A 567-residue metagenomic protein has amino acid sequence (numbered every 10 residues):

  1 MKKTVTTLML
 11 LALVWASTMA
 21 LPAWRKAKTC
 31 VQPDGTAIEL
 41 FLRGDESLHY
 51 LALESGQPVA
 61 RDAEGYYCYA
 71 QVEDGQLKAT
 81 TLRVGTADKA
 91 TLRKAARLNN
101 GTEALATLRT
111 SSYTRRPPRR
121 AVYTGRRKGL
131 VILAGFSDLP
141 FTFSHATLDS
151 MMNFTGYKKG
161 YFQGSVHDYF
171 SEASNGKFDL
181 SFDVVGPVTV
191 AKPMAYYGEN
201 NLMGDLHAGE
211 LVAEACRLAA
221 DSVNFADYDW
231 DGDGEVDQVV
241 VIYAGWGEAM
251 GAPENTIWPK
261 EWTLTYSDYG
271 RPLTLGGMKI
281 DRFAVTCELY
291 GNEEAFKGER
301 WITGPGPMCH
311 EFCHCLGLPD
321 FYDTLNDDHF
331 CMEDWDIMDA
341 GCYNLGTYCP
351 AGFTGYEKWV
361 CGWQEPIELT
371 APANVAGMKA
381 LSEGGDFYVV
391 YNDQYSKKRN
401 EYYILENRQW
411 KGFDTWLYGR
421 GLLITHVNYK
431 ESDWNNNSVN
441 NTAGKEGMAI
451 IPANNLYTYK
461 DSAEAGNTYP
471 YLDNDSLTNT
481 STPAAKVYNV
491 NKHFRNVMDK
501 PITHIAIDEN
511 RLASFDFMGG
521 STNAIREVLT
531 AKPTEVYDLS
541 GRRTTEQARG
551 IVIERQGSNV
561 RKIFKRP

Functional and structural regions predicted by a protein language model:
K3, M19-V122: N-terminal prosegments of processed precursors
T4-V14: Sec-dependent N-terminal signal peptides
K26, G65, G125-R127, E235-D237 (+5 more regions): Residues that flank catalytic or metal-binding motifs in active/ligand-binding sites
T29, V59, P307-H310, T534-E535: A residue-level detector for well-ordered beta-strand positions
G101-W335, D339-E357, W363, N400 (+3 more regions): Active-site-proximal segment of zinc-dependent metalloprotease catalytic domains
T142-F143, S150, G160-K177, G209 (+2 more regions): Non-catalytic C-terminal accessory/binding modules of secreted extracellular proteins
F517-S540: Residue-level detector of functionally pivotal "anchor" positions at catalytic/ligand-binding pockets or at interdomain
I553-P567: C-terminal tail/sorting-segment detector
